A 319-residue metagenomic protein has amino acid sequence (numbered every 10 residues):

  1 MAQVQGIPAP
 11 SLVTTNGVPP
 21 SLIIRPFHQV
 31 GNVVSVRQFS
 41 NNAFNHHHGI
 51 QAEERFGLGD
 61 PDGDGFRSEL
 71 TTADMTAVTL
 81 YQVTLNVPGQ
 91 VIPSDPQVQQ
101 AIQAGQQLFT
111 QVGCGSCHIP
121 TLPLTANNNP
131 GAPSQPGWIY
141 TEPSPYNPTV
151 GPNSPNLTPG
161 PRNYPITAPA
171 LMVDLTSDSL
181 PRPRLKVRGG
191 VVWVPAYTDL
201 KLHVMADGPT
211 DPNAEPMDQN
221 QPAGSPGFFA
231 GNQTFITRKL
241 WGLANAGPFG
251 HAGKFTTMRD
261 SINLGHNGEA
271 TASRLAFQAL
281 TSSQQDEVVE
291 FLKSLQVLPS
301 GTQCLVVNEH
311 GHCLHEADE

Functional and structural regions predicted by a protein language model:
M1-E319: Periplasmic c-type cytochrome electron-transfer domains
